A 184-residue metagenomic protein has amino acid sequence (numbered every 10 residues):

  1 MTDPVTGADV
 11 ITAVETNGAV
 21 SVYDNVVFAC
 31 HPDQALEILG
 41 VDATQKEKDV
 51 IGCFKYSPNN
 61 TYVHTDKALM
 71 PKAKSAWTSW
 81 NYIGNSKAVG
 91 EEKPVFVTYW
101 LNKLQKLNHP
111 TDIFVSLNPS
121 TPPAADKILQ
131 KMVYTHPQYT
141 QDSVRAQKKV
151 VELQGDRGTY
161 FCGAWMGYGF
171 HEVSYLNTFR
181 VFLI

Functional and structural regions predicted by a protein language model:
T2-T135: Mid-domain catalytic core of redox enzymes that form a hydrophobic substrate pocket/lid adjacent to a catalytic redox
T121-I184: C-terminal catalytic lobe of FAD-dependent flavoproteins
